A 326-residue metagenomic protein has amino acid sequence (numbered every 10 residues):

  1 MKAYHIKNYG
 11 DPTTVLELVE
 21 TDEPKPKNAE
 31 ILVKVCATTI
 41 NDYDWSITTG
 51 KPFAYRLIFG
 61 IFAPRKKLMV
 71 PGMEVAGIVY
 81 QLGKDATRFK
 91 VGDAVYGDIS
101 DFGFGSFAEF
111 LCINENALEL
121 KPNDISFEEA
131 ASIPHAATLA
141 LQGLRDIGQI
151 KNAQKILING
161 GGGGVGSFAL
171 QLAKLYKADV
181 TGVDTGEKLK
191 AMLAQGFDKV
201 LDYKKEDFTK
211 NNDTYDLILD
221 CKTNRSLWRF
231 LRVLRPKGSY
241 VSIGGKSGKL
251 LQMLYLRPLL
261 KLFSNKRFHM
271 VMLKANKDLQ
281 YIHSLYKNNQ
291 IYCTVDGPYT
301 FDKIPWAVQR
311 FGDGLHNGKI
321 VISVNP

Functional and structural regions predicted by a protein language model:
D22-T39, F53-F102: Glycine-rich beta-strand-centered segment in the early N-terminal region that forms part of a ligand/cofactor-binding
A94, K155, G238-S239: Short glycine-centered segments of the SAM/dcSAM-binding site in methyltransferase folds
F102-E115: A structural motif shared across PLP-dependent enzymes of the aminotransferase-like
A131-D202: Mid-domain Rossmann-like dinucleotide-binding core that forms the NAD(H)/NADP(H) cofactor-binding site
K210-L217: A short acidic, Gly/Pro-enriched loop at the edge of an enzyme's catalytic core that lines a small-molecule cofactor
N224-N288, V324-P326: Glycine-rich phosphate-binding loop and adjacent beta-alpha segment of Rossmann(oid) nucleotide-cofactor-binding
K274-P326: C-terminal hydrophobic helical "lid"/dimerization subdomain of Rossmann-like NAD(P)H-dependent oxidoreductases
